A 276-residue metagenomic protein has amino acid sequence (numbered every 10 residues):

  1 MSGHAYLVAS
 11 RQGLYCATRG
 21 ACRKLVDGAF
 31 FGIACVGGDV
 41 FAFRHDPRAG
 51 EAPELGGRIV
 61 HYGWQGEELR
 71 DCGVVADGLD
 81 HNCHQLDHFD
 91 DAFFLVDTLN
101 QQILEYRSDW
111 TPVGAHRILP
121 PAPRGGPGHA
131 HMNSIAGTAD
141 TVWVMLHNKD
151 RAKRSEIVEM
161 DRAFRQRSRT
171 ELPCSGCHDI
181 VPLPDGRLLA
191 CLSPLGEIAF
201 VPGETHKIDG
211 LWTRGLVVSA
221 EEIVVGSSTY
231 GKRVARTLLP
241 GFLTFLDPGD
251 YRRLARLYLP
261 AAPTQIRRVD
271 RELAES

Functional and structural regions predicted by a protein language model:
Y6-R11, A42-E54, L95-N100, V144-A152 (+2 more regions): Conserved beta-strand positions in repeat-built beta-propeller and related beta-rich domains
Q12-A17, G50-V60, Q101-E105, R151-V158 (+2 more regions): Structural motif
R23-G28, G73-L79, H116-G128, R169-S175 (+2 more regions): Surface loop/turn motifs at the tips and blade-to-blade linkers of beta-strand repeat domains
A29, N82, L99, G128-H131 (+6 more regions): Beta-rich catalytic cores
I33, L86, I135, I180 (+2 more regions): Hydrophobic core register within WD40 beta-propeller blades
L69-F89, V96-N133: Asp-box/WD-like beta-propeller blade repeats and closely related beta-sheet repeat scaffolds
S175-T244: Loop/turn-rich, solvent-exposed surfaces of beta-rich toroidal or solenoidal domains
L238-S276: Blade-level signature of beta-propeller repeat domains, shared across WD40, Kelch, NHL, RCC1 and BNR/Asp-box propellers
